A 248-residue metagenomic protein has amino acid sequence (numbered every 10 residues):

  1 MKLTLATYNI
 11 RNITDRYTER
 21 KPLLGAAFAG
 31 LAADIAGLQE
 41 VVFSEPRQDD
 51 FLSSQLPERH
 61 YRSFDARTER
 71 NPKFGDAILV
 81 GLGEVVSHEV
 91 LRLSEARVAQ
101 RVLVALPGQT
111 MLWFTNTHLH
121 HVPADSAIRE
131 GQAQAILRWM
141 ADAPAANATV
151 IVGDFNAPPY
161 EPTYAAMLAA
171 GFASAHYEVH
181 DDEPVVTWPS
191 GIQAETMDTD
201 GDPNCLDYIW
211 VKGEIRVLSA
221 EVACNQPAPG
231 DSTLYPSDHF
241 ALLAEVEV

Functional and structural regions predicted by a protein language model:
T4-I10, L24-D49, V102, F114-T117 (+4 more regions): Active-site beta-strand/loop signature of hydrolases that rely on acidic residues for catalysis
L5-R20, F43, T68, H120-I128: Acidic/histidine-rich helix-loop elements that form or flank divalent-metal/phosphate-binding sites at the catalytic
I13-D15, F43-R47, N71, V122-A124 (+4 more regions): Active-site environment of divalent metal-dependent phosphoester hydrolases
R16-L23, S44, S94-R97, A127-A135 (+3 more regions): Soluble or luminal CAZymes and related metallo-dependent hydrolases
Y17, I35-L119, S219-A223: Structured beta-strand-rich core segments of catalytic domains in phosphoester-bond hydrolases
L23, E95-R101, Q193-A194, P229: Alpha-helical scaffolding within the catalytic cores of extracellular/periplasmic polymer-degrading hydrolases
V86, V90, A141-T149, A157-V248: Metal-dependent phosphoester-hydrolase catalytic domains
L119-I136, P158-L168: Active-site-proximal segments of metal-dependent phosphoesterases and phosphodiesterases across multiple
